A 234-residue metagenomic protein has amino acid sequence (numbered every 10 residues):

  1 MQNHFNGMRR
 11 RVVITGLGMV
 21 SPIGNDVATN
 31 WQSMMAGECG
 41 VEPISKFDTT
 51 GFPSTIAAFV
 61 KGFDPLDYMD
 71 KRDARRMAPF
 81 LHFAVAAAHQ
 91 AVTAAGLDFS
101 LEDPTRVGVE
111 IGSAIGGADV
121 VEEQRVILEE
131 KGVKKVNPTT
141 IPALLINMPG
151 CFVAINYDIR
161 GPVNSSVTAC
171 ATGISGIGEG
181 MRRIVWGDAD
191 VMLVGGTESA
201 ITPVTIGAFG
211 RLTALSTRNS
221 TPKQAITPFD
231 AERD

Functional and structural regions predicted by a protein language model:
M1-D73: ACP-dependent fatty acid/polyketide chain-elongation machinery
Q2-R9, N25, A36-I44, T93-T105 (+1 more regions): Acyl-thioester C-C bond-transforming condensing/cleaving domain
L17, G112-A114: Structured loops at beta-to-helix junctions and adjacent beta-edge loops in soluble globular domains
M19, M77, S166: Generic anion/oxyanion-binding catalytic loop in active/binding sites
D26-T29, S33, F80-A87, T172 (+1 more regions): Generic hydrophobic secondary-structure packing signal
K46-L97, I146-R160: A glycine- and small-residue-enriched flexible loop/hinge segment at structural boundaries
